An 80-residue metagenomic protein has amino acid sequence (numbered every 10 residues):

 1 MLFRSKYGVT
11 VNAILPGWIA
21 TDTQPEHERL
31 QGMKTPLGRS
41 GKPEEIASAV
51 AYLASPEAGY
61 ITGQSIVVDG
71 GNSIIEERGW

Functional and structural regions predicted by a protein language model:
M1-L2: Short, small-residue-biased leader/transition segments that mark boundaries at the very start of proteins
S5, T10, I61-G63: Short, small/polar-rich loop/turn modules that mediate ligand/substrate recognition or access, typified
K6, A13-T35, E45, I75-W80: A glycine/serine/threonine-rich, flexible loop-to-helix segment that serves as the NAD(P) cofactor-binding "lid"
G8, D22, R39, P56-E57: Conserved functional loop/turn residues at catalytic and ligand-binding sites
T10-A20, A54, V67-D69: Conserved SDR Rossmann-fold cofactor-binding beta-strand/turn motif
T35-I46, E57: A conserved structural motif in NAD(P)-dependent oxidoreductases
T62-W80: Short C-terminal tail/terminal secondary-structure segment of NAD(P)H-dependent dehydrogenase/reductase domains
